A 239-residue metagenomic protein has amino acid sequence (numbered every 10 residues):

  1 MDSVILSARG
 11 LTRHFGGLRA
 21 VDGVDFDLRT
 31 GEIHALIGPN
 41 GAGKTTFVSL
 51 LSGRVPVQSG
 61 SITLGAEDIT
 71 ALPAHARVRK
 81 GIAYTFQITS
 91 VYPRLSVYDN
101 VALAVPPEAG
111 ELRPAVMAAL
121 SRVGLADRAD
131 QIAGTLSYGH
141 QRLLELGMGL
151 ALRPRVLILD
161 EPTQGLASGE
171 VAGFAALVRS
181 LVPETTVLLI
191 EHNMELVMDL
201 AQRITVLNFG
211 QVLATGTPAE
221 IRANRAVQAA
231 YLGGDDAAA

Functional and structural regions predicted by a protein language model:
D2-A239: Glycine-rich phosphate-binding loops of nucleotide-dependent enzymes
